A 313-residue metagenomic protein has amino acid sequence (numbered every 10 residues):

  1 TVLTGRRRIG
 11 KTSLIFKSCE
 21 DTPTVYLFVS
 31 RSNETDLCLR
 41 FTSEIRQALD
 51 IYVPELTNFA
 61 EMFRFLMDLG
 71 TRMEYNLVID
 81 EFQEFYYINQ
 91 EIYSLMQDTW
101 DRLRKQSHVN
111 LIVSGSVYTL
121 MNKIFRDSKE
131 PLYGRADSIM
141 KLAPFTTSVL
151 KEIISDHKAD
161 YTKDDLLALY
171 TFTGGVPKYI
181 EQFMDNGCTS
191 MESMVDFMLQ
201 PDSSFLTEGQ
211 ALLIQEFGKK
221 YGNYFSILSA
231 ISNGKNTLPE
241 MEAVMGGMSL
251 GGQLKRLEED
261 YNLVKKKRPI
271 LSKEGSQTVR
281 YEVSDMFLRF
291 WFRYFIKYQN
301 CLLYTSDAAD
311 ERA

Functional and structural regions predicted by a protein language model:
T1-L302: Phosphate-binding site recognition
Y304-A313: Single conserved hydrophobic/aromatic residue that forms the stacking wall/gate of nucleotide- or nucleobase-binding
